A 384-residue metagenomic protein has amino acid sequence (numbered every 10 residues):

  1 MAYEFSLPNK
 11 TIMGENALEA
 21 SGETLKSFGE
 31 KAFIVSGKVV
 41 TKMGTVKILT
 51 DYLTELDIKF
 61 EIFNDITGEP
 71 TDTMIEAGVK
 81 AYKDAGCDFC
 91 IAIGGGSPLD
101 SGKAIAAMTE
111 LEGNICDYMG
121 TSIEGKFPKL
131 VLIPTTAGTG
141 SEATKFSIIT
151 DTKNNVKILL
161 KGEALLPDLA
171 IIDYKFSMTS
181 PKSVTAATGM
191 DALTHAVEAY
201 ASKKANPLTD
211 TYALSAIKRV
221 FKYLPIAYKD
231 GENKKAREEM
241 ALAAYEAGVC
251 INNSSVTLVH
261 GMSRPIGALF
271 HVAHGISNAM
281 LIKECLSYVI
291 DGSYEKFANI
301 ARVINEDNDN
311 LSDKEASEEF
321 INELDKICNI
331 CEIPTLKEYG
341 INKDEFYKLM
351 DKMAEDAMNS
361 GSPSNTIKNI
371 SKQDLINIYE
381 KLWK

Functional and structural regions predicted by a protein language model:
M1-F89, L336: ATP/NTP phosphate-donor binding region
N9, E15-N16, S36-K38, I66 (+9 more regions): Fold-independent oxyanion-binding glycine-rich loops and adjacent beta-strand/coil segments at enzyme active sites
L18-S21, K42-T45, D72, S97-K103 (+3 more regions): Short glycine/serine/threonine-rich phosphate/pyrophosphate-binding segments that cradle anionic phosphate groups
T73-K175: Glycine/threonine-rich beta-strand-loop-alpha-helix active-site module that forms ligand/phosphate-binding
F146-S254, T366, Q373: Carboxylate- and glycine-rich phosphate/diphosphate-binding segment that chelates Mg2+/Mn2+
A199-K326: Active-site segments that bind and position negatively charged phosphate/pyrophosphate groups
D307-K384: C-terminal charged capping/lid subdomain of soluble metabolic enzymes
